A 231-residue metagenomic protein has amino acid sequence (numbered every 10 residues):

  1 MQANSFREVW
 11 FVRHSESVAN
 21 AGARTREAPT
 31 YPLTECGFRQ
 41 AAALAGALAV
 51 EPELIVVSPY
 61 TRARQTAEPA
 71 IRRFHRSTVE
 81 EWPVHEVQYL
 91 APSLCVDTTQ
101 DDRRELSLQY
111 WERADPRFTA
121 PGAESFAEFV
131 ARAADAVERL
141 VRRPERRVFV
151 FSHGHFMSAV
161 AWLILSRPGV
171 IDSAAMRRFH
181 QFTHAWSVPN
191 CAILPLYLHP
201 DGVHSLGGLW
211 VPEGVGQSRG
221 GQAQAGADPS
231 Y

Functional and structural regions predicted by a protein language model:
M1-R7, V87-Q100, W162-Y231: Acidic, low-complexity terminal tails and accessory targeting/binding regions of phosphate-metabolizing enzymes
N4-V79: Active-site-proximal alpha-helix that buttresses catalytic centers in soluble enzyme cores
V9, R146-S152: Generic beta-sheet signal
P32, I71-D135, Y231: Phosphate-handling substructures
L48-E51, L140-R146: Glycine-rich phosphate-binding loop signature in dinucleotide/nucleotide-binding domains
V50-P83, E105-E112, P189-Y231: Conserved histidine-centered catalytic loops in small-molecule metabolism enzymes
V57-S58, A131, F151-S152: Short beta-strand scaffold positions
G154-S158: GST superfamily/GST-like fold recognition
